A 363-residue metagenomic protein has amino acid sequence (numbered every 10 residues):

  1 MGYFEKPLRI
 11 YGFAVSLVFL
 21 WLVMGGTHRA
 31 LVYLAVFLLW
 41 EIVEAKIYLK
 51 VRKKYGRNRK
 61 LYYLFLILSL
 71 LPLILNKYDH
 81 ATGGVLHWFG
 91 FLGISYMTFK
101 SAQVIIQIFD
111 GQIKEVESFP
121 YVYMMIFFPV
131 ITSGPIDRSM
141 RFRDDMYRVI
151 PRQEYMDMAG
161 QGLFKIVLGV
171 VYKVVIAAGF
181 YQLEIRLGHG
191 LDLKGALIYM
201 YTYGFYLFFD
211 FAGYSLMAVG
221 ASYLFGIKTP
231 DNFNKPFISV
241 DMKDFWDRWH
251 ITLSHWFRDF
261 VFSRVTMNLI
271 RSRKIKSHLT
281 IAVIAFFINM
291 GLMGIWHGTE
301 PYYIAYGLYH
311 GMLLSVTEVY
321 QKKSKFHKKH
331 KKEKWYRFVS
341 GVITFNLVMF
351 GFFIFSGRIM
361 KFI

Functional and structural regions predicted by a protein language model:
M1-I363: Membrane-embedded transmembrane alpha-helical bundles that form the catalytic cores of multi-pass lipid-modifying
